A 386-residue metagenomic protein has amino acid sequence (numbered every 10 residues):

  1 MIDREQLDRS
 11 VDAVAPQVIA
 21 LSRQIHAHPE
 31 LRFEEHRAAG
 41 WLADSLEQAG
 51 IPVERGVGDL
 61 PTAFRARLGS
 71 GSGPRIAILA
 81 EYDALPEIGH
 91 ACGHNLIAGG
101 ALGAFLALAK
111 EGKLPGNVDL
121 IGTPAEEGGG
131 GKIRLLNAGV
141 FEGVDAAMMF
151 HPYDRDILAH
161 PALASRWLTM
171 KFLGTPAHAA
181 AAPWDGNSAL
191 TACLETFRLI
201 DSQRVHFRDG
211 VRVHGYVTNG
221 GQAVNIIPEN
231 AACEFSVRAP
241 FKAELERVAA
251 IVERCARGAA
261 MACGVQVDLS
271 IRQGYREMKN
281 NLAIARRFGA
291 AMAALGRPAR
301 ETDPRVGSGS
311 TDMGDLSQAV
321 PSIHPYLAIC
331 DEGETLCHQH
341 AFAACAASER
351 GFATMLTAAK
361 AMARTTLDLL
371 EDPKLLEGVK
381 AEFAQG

Functional and structural regions predicted by a protein language model:
I2-L114: Acidic/His- and Gly-rich active-site-bordering loop/insert found across diverse amide/peptide-bond hydrolases
S10, V14, A20-Q24, H28 (+9 more regions): Generic non-transmembrane alpha-helical segments
R67, L79-E81, I121-T123, M148-H151 (+2 more regions): Short beta-strand segments
G69-E81, A159-F172, C330-H340: Acidic-glycine-rich active-site phosphate/pyrophosphate-binding loop
A80-E81, I88-G129, R166-F172, A179-Q203 (+2 more regions): Alpha-helical metal-binding/catalytic segments enriched in His/Glu/Asp
L102-A162, E377: Acidic/histidine-rich catalytic neighborhood of metal-dependent amide-processing enzymes
L136, E142-R286, A290-M292, R305-G314: Midchain, well-structured core segments that form catalytic/ion-binding scaffolds
E301-K360, R364-L369, P373, E377-G386: Zn-dependent metallopeptidase/amidohydrolase metal-coordination segment
